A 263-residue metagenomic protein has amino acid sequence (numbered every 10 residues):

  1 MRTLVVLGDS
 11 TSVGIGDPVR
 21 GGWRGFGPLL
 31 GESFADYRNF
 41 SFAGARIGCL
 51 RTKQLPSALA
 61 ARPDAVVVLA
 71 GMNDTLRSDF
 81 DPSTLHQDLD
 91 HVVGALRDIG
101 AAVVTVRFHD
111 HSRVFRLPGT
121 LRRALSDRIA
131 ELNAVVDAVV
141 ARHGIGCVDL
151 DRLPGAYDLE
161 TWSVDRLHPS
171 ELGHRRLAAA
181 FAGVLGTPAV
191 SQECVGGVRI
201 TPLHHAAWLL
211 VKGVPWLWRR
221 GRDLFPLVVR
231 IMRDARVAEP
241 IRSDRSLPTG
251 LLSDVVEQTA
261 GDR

Functional and structural regions predicted by a protein language model:
M1-A43, K53-R62, G250-L251, V255-D262: Serine-esterase "nucleophile elbow" of acetyl-processing enzymes
V13-D17, G48-H86, D110-H111: Oxyanion-hole/transition-state-stabilizing segment in secreted/luminal serine hydrolases and related acyltransferases
G21-G22, F80-Q87, T120-E131, D165-L172: Alpha-helix N-cap and loop-to-helix initiation/capping positions
S41, R107, D149-R152: Residue-level recognition of beta-strand->loop/alpha-helix junctions
T84-Q87, H91-D98, E131-A138: Alpha-helical scaffolding segments of alpha/beta enzyme cores, especially the outer helices of TIM-barrel or partial
D98-V103, I145: A short helix->loop->beta-strand "cap" motif at the edges of active sites that frequently abuts
R113-L150, E171: Substrate-gating cap/lid alpha-helix
R142, D165-R263: Conserved catalytic region of serine esterases and O-acyltransferases that act on ester linkages in lipids
